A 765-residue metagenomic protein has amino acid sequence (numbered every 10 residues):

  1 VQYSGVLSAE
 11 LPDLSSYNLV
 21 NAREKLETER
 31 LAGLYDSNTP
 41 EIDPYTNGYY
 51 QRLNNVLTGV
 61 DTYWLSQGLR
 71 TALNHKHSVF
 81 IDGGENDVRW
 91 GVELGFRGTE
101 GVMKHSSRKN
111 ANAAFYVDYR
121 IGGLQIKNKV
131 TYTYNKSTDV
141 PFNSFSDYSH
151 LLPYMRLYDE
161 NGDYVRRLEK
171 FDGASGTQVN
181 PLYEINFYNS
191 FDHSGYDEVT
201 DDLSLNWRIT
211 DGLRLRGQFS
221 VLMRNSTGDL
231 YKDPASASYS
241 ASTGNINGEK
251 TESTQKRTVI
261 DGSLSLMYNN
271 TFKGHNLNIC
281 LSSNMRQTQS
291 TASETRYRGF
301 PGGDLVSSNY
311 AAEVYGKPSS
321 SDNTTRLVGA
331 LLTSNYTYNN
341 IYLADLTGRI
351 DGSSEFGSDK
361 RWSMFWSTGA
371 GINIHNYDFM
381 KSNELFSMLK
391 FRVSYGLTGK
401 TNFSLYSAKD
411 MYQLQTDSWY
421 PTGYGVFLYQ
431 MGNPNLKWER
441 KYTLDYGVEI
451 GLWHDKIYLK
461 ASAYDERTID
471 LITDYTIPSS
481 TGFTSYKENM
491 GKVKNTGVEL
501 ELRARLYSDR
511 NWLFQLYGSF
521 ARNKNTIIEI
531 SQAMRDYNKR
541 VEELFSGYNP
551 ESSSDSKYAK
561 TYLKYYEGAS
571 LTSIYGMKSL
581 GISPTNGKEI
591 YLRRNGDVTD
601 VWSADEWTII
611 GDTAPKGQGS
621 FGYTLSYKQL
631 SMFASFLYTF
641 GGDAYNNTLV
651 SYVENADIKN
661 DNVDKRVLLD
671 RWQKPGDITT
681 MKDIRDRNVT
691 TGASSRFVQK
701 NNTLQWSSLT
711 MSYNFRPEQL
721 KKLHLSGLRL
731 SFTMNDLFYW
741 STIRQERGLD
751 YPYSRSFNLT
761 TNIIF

Functional and structural regions predicted by a protein language model:
V1-K104, P141-S144, F171-A174, L182-D192 (+3 more regions): Residues embedded in well-ordered regular secondary structure
Q2-L57, E488, R505-T613: Conserved small-residue
Y17-V20, K232-P234, T295-G299, A533 (+3 more regions): Short Gly/aromatic-enriched secondary-structure transition segments
Q51, L65, S238, S353 (+3 more regions): Extracytoplasmic gating/loop element in the C-terminal half of outer-membrane beta-barrel translocons and assembly
N55-L57, T138-T200, S240-N247, Q255-R257: Acidic/polar loop-and-plug regions of large Gram-negative outer-membrane beta-barrel proteins
L65-V140, D147-E160, V199-D201: Transmembrane beta-barrel wall of Gram-negative outer-membrane proteins
H75, N110, Y116-Y134, S175-K232 (+2 more regions): Extracellular/periplasmic, surface-exposed regions of secreted and cell-surface proteins
I527, D612-Y645: Glycine-rich, aromatic-lined ligand/substrate-binding cores of catalytic and carbohydrate-binding domains
